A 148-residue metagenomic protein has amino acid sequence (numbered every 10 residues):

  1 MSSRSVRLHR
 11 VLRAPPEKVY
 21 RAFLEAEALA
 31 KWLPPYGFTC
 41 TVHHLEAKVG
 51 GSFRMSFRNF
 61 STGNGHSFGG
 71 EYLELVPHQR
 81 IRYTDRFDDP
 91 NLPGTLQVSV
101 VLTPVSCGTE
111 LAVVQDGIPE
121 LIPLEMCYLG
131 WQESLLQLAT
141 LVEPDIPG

Functional and structural regions predicted by a protein language model:
M1-T39: Hydrophobic ligand-binding cavity/cleft-lining segments
S3-H9, P16, C40, S52 (+4 more regions): Intrinsic-disorder/low-complexity, polar/charged segments enriched in Ser/Thr/Lys/Arg/Asp/Glu/Gln
R13, L75-P77, V105-C107: Structural motif
V19, L29, F53, Y72 (+4 more regions): Hydrophobic pocket/interface hotspot
L24, L135-E143: Short amphipathic alpha-helical signal-transduction/dimerization elements
T41-T84: Glycine-rich portal/gate segments that line the openings of hydrophobic small-molecule binding cavities
V42, L141-G148: Short, highly charged C-terminal tails/helix-capping segments
R82-Q132: Beta-strand/loop substructures that line and gate deep hydrophobic ligand-binding cavities in soluble
